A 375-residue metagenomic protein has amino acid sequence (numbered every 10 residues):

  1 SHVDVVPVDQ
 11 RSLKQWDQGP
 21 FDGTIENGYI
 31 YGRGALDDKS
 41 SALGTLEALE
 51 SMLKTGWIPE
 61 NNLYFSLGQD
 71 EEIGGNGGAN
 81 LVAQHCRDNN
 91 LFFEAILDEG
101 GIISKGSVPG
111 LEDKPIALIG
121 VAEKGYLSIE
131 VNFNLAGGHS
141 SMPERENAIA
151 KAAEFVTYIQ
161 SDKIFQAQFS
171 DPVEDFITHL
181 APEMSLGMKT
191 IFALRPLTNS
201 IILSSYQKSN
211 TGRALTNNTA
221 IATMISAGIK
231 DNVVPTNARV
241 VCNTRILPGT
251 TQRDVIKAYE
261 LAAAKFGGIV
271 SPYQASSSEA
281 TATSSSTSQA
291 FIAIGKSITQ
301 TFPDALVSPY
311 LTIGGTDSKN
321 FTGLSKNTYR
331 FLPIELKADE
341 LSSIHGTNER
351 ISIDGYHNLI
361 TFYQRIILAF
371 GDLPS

Functional and structural regions predicted by a protein language model:
S1-R33, K54, I58-P59: Acidic/His- and Gly-rich active-site-bordering loop/insert found across diverse amide/peptide-bond hydrolases
V8-L13, G75-A79, S107-G110, Q252-V255 (+2 more regions): Short, solvent-exposed loop/turn and secondary-structure capping segments
Q18, E60, L91-F92, E112-K114 (+3 more regions): Short, solvent-exposed loop/turn segments at the edges of secondary structure
I30, L36-L118: Acidic/histidine-rich catalytic neighborhood of metal-dependent amide-processing enzymes
N76-H85, S141-I164: A short core secondary-structure module
S104-K105, F165-I229, T236-N237, P248 (+2 more regions): An extended, acidic, His-containing surface patch that forms the Zn2+-binding/catalytic region of metallohydrolases
E112-P115, N132-H139: Flexible glycine/proline-enriched surface loops and loop-helix/loop-strand junctions
G120-A122, P143-R145, R213, I229-P235: Short, solvent-exposed beta-strand/turn "edge" segments of beta-rich domains on protein surfaces
